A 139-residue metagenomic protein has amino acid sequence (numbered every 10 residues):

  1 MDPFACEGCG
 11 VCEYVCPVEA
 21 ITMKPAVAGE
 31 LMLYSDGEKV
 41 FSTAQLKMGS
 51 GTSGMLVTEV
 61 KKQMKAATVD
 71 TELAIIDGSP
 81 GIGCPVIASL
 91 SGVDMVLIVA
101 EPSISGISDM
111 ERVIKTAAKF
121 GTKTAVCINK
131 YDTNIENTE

Functional and structural regions predicted by a protein language model:
M1-D2, V11-V27: Iron-sulfur cluster-binding cysteine motifs and their immediate structural context in ferredoxin-like electron-transfer
P25-A28, E59, Q63-V69, L73-E139: Conserved catalytic-core segment of NTP-binding enzymes
V27-E38: Long, charged amphipathic helices and adjacent flexible linkers at domain junctions
K39-T43: Short amphipathic
Q45-G54: Flexible beta-alpha connector loops of hexameric P-loop NTPases
